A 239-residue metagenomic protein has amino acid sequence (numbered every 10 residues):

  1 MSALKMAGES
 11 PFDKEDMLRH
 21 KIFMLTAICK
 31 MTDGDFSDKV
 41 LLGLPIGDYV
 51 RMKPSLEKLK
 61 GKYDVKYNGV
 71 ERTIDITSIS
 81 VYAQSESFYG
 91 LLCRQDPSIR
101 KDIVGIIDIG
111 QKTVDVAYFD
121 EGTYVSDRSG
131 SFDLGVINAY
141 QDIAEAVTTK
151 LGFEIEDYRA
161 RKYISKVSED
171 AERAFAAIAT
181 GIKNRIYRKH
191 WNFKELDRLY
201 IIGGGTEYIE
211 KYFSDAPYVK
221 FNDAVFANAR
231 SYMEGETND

Functional and structural regions predicted by a protein language model:
M1-V104, Y124-I137, R159-R161, S165-D239: Nucleotide/phosphate-binding catalytic cleft detector across ATP-hydrolyzing and phosphate-transferring enzymes
I103-A160: Aromatic-anchored, glycine/proline-accented short structural segments that stabilize local strand-turns or short
